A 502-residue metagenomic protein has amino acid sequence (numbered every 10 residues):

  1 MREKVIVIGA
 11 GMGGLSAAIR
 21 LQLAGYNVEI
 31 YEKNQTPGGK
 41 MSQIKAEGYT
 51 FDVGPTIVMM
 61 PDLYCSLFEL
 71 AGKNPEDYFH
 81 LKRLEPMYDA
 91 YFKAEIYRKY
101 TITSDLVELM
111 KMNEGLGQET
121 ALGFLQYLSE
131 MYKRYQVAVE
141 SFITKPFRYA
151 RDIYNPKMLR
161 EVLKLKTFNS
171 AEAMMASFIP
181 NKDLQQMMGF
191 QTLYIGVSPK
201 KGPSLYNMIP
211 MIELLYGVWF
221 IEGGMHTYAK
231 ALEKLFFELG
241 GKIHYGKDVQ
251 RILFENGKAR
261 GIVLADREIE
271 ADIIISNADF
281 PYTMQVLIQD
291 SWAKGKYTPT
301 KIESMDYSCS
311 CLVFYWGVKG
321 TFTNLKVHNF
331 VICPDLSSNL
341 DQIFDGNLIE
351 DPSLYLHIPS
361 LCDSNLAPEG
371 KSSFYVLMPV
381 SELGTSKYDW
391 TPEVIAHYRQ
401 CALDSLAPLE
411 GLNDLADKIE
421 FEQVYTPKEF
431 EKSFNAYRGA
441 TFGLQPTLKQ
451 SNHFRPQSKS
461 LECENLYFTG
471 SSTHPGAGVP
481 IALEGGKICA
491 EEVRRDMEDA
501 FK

Functional and structural regions predicted by a protein language model:
R2-Q136: N-terminal glycine-rich phosphate/pyrophosphate-binding loop and immediately adjacent elements
P55, S471-V493: A conserved FAD-binding loop/helix module that cradles the flavin
K93-K201: Rossmann-like flavin
V162-A171, L214-K234, W390-Y398: Short beta-strand to alpha-helix junction loop
N181-I195, D351-H357, L412-P475: A glycine-rich dinucleotide-binding beta-alpha-beta segment and adjacent secondary-structure elements that constitute
M208-A259: Helical element adjacent to the flavin cofactor pocket in flavoenzyme catalytic cores
Q250-P368: Mid-domain catalytic core of redox enzymes that form a hydrophobic substrate pocket/lid adjacent to a catalytic redox
K319-P427: C-terminal segments that line or cap access tunnels to active or ligand-binding sites in enzymes and enzyme-associated
